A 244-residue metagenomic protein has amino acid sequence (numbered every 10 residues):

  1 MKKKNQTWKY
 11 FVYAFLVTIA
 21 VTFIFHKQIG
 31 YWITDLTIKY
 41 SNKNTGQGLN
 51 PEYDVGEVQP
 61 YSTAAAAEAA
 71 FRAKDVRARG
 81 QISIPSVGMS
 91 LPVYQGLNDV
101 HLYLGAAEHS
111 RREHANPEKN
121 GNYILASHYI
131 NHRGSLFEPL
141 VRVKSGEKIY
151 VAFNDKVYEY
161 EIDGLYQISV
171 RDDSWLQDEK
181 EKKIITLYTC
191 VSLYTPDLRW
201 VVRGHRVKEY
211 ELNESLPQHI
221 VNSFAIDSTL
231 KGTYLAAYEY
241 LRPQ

Functional and structural regions predicted by a protein language model:
K2-Q244: Solvent-exposed, non-transmembrane regions of membrane-associated and secreted proteins
